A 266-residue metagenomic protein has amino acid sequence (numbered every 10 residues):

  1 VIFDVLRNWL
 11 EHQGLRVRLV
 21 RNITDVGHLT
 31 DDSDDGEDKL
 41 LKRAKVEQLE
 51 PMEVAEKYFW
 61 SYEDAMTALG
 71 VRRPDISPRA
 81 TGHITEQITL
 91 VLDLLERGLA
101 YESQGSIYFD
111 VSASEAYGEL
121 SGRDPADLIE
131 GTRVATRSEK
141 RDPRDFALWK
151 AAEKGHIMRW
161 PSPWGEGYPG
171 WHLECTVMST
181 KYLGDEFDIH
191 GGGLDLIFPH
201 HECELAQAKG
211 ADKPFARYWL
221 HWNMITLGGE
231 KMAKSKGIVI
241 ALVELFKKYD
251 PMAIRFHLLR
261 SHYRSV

Functional and structural regions predicted by a protein language model:
V1-L205, K209-H221, K234, P251: NTP-dependent nucleotidyl-transfer catalytic core
K213, H221-V266: Catalytic adenosine-cofactor/nucleotide-binding cores of aminoacyl-tRNA synthetases and other
